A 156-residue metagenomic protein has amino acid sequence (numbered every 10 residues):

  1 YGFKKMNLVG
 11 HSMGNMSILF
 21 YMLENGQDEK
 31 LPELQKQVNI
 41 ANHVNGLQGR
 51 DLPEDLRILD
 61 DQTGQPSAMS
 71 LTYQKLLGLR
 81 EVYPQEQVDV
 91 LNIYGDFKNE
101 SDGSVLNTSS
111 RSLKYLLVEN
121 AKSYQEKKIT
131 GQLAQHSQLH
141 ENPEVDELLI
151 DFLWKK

Functional and structural regions predicted by a protein language model:
Y1-Q85, D102: Serine-dependent carboxylesterase/thioesterase catalytic core of lipase-like alpha/beta-hydrolase/SGNH enzymes
Y83-K156: C-terminal catalytic-base region of ester-bond hydrolases, centering on the histidine of the charge-relay
